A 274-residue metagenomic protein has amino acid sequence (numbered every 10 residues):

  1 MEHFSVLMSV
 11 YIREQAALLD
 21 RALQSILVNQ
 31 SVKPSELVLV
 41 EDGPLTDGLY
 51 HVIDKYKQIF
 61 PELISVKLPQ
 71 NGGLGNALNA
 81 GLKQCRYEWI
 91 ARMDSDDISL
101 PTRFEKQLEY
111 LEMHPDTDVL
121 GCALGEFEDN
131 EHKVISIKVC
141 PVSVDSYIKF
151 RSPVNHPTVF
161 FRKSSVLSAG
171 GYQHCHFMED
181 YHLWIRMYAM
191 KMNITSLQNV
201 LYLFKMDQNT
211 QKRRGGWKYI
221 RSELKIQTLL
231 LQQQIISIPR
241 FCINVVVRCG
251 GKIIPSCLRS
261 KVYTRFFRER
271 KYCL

Functional and structural regions predicted by a protein language model:
E14-V28: Short, well-formed alpha-helical segments that are part of the catalytic scaffolds of diverse glycosyltransferases
S25-K67: Acidic donor-binding segment of Leloir-type glycosyltransferases
L68-C85, K106: Glycine-rich, basic loop-to-helix element that forms the pyrophosphate-binding segment of sugar-nucleotide handling
I90: Short aromatic/hydrophobic "clamp" motif used to bind/position activated sugar donors
T102-V134: Conserved donor NDP-sugar-binding/catalytic core segment of glycosyltransferases
A123, I194-L201: Catalytic beta-strand/loop signature of glycosyltransferases that borders the donor
F177-L183: Acidic donor-binding loop at a coil-to-helix junction in glycosyltransferase catalytic cores that engages
F204, K212-S237: Catalytic core of nucleotide-sugar-dependent glycosyltransferases
